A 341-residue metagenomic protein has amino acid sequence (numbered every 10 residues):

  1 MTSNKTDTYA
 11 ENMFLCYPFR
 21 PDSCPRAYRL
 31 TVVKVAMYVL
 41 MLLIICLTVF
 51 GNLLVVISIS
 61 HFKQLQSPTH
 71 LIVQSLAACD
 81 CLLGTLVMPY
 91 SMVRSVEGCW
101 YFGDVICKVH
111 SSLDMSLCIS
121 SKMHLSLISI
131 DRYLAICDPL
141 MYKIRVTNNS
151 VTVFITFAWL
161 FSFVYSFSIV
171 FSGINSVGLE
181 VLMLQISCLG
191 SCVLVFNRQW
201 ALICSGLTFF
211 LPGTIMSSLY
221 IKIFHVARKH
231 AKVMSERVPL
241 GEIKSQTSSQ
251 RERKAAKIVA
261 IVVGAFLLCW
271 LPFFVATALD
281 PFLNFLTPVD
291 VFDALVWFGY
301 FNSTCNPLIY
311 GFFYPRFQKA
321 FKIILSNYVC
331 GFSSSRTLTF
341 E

Functional and structural regions predicted by a protein language model:
M1-F50: Extracellular N-terminal segment of 7TM GPCRs
N12-Y28, S95-S116, D138, K143-I155 (+1 more regions): Loop architecture of class A 7-transmembrane GPCRs
R26-K34, F62-Q66, W100, K143-T147 (+3 more regions): Helix-boundary and loop/linker segments of multi-pass membrane transporters
A27-L42, S67-I130, L134-V151: Extracellular TM2-ECL1-early TM3 structural module of rhodopsin-like
M41, S58, L82-G98, S111 (+5 more regions): Helix-to-loop junction signature of class
H70, Q74-A77, T152-T156, A256-G264 (+1 more regions): Internal alpha-helical transmembrane segments of multi-pass membrane proteins, especially GPCRs
Q185-C188, H225-F273: Intracellular effector-coupling site of seven-transmembrane GPCRs, centered on the ICL3-to-TM6 transition
I215-M216, G264-A278, V291-E341: Seventh transmembrane helix
